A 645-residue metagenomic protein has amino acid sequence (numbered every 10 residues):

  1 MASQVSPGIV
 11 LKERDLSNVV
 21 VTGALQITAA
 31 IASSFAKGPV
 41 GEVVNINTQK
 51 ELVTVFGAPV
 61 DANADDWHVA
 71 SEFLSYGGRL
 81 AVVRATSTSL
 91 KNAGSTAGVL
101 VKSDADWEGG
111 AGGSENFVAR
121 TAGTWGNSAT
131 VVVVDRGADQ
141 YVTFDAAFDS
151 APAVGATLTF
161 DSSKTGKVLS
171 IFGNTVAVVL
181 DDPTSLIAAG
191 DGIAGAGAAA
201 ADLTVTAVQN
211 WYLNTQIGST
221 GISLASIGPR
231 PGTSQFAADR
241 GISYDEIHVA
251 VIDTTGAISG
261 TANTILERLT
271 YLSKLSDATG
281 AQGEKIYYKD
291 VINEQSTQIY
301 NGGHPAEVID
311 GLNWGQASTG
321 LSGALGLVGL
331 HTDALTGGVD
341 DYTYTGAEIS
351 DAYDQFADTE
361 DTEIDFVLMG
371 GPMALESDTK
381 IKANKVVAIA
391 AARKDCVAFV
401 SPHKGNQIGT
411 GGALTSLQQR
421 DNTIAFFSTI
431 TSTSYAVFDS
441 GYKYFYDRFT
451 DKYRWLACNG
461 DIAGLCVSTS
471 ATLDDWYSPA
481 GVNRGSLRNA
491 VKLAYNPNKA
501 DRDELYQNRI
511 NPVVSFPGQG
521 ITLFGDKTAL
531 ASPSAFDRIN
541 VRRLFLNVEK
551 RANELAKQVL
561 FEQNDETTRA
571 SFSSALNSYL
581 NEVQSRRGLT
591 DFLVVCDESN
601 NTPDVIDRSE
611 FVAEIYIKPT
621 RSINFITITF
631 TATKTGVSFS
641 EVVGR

Functional and structural regions predicted by a protein language model:
M1-T96, L100, D106, E115-N116 (+6 more regions): Structured, hydrophobic secondary-structure cores that serve as assembly/anchoring elements
L11-R14, T86, G94-V101, A119 (+3 more regions): Charged, amphipathic alpha-helical segments
A24, A151, D161, L180 (+6 more regions): Generic structural signal for beta-strand residues in well-ordered domains
S95, G155, K167, N174 (+7 more regions): Intrinsically disordered, low-complexity serine/threonine-rich repeat tracts
V99-A105, G126-V134, K167-L169, T204-A207 (+2 more regions): Short amphipathic beta-strand/extended segments with alternating polar/hydrophobic composition
L100-V118, T124-V208: Autoprocessing Asn-cyclization modules and mimics
A111-D139, I242-T254, G260-T270: Hydrophobic, aliphatic-enriched repeat segments that assemble into extended interaction scaffolds in large eukaryotic
Q216, I222-E294: Beta-strand-rich solenoidal segments
